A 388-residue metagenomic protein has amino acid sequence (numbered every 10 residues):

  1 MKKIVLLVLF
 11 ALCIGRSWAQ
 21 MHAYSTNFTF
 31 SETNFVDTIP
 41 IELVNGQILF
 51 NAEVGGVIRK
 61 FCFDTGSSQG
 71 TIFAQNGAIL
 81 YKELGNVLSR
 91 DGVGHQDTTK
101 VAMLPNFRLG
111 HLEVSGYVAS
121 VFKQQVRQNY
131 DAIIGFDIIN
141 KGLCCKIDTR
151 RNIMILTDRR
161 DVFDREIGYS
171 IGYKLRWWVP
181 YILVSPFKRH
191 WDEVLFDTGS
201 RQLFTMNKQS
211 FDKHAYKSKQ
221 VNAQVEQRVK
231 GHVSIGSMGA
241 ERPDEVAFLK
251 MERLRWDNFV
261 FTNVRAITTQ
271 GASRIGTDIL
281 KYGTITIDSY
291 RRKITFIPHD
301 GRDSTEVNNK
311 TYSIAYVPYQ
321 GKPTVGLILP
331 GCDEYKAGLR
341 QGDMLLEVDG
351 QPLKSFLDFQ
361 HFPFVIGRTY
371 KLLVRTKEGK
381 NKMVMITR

Functional and structural regions predicted by a protein language model:
M1-S25: Bacterial Sec-dependent N-terminal signal peptides
W18-R388: Pepsin/retropepsin-fold aspartyl endopeptidases
